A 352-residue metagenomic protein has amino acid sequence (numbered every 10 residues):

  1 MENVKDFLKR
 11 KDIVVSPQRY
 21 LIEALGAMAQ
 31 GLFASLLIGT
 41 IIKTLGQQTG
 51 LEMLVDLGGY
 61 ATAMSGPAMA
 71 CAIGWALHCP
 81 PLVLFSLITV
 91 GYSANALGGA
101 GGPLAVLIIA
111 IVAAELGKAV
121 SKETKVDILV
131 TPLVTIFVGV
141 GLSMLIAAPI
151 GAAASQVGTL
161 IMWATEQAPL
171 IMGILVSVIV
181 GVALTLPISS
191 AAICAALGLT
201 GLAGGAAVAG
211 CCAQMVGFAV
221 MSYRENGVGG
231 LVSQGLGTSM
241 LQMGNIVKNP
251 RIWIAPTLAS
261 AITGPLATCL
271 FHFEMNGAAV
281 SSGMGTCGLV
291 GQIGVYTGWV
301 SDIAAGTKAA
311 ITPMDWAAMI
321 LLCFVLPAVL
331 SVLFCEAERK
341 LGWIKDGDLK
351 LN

Functional and structural regions predicted by a protein language model:
M1-N352: Pore-lining transmembrane helices
